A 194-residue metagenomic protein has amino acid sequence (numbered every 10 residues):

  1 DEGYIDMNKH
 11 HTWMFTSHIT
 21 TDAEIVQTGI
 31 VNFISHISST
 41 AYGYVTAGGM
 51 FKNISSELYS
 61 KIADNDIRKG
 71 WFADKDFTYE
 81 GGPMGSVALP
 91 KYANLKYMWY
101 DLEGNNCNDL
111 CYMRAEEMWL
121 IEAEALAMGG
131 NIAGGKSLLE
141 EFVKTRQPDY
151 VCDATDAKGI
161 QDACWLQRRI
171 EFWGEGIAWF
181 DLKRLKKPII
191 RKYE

Functional and structural regions predicted by a protein language model:
D1-H10, F15, Y59-E194: Acidic/polar-rich alpha-helix caps and helix-coil junctions
W13-H18, A23-I25, G29-S35: Polar, glycine-rich mid-to-C-terminal structural blocks that act as macromolecule-binding/assembly scaffolds
H36-F51: Short, cationic low-complexity segments
G49-Y59: Long, low-complexity, acidic/serine-threonine-proline-glutamine-glycine-rich intrinsically disordered tracts that serve
